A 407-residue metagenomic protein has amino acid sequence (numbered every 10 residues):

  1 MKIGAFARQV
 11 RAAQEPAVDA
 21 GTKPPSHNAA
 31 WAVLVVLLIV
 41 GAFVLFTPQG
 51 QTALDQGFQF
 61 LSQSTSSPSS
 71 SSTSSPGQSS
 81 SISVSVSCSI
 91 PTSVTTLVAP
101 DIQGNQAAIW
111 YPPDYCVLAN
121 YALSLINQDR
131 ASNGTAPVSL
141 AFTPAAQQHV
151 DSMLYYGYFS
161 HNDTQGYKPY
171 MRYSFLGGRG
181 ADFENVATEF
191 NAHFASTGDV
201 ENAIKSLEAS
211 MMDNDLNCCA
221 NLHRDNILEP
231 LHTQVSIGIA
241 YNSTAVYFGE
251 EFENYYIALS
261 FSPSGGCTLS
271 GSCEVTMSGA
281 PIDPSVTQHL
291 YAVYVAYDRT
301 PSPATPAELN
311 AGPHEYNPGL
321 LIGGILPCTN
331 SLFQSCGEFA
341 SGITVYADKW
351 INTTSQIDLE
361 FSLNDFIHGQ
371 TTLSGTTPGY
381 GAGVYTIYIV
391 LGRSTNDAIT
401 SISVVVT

Functional and structural regions predicted by a protein language model:
M1-S75: Secretory targeting signatures
G57-T96, P100-A108: Extracellular, luminal, or virion-exposed ectodomains of exported proteins
V86-L176, R224-D225, E229-A240, T244: Short, well-ordered surface patches within globular domains
P169-N254, A292, N330-A382, T386-Y388: A well-ordered secondary-structure block
N242, E251-I282, Y297-L320: Short, compositionally biased P/S/T/A/G/V-rich stretches that sit at domain boundaries
P284-T344: Extended low-complexity, serine/threonine- and proline-enriched intrinsically disordered segments
E315, R393-T407: Short beta-strand elements
